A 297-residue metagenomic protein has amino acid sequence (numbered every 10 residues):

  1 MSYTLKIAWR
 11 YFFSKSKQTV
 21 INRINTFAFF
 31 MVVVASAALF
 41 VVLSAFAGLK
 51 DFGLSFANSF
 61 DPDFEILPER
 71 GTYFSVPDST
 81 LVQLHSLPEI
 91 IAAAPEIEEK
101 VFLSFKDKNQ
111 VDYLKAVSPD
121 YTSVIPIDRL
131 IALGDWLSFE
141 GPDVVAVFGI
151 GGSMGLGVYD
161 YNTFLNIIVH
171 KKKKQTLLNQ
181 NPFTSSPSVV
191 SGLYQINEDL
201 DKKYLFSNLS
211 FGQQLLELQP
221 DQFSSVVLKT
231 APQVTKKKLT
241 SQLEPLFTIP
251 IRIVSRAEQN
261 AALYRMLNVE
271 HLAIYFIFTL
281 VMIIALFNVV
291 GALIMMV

Functional and structural regions predicted by a protein language model:
M1-A37: N-terminal Sec/SRP start-transfer signal
K6-F13, D51-N58, P62, R265: Short amphipathic alpha-helical coupling elements at transmembrane boundaries
Q18-T26, K236-F287, M296: Peri-transmembrane interface segments
R23-I24, A37-P62: Alpha-helical transmembrane segments
A35-F46, M282, L286, V290: Alpha-helical transmembrane segments
K50-T80: Membrane-interface junction motifs in transport/secretion proteins
F64-E69, D221-S241: A short beta-strand structural signal in non-transmembrane regions
V82-F206, S210-P220: A structural signal for hydrophobic secondary-structure junctions, strongest on transmembrane helix-loop-helix units
